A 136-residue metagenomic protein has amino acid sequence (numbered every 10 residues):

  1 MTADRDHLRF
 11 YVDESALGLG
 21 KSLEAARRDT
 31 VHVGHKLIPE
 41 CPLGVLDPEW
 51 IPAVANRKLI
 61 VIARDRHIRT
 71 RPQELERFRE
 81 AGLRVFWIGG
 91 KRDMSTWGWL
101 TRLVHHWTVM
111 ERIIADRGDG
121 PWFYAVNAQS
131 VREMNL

Functional and structural regions predicted by a protein language model:
M1-A25, I88-L136: Non-catalytic interface/targeting segments
R5, N56-R57, E80: Short connector loops at helix/strand junctions that flank enzyme active sites, especially segments positioning acidic
F10-R57: N-terminal first-folded block
H35-L37, A55-K58, F86-G89, M110-I114: Glycine-rich loops and low-complexity Gly/Arg-rich segments that provide flexible linkers or classic glycine-based
D47, V54-E74: Acidic, metal-binding active-site segment of PIN/NYN-like and related structure-specific nucleases
R66-L103: Mid-chain, well-packed structural core segment of small domains
